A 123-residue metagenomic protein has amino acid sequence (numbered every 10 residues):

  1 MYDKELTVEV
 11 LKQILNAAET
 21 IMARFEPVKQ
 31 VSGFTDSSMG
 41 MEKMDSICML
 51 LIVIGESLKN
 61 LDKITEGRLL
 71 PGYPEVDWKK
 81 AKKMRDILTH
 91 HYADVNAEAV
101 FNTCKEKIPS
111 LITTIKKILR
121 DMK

Functional and structural regions predicted by a protein language model:
M1-K123: Solvent-exposed interaction patches of small proteins and small membrane subunits
